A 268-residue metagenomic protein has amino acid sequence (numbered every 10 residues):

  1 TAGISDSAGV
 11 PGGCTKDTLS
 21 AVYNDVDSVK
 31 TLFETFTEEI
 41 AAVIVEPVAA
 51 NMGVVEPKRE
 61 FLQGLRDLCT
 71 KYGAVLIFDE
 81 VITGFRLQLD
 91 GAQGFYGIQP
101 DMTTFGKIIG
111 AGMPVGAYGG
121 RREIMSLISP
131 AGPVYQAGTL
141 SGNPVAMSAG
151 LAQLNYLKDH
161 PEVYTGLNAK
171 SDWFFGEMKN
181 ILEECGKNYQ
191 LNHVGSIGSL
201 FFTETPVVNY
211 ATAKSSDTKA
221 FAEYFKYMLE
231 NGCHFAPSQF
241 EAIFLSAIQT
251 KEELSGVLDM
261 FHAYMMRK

Functional and structural regions predicted by a protein language model:
T1-K268: Conserved N-terminal phosphate-binding loop of PLP-dependent enzymes in the Aspartate aminotransferase
